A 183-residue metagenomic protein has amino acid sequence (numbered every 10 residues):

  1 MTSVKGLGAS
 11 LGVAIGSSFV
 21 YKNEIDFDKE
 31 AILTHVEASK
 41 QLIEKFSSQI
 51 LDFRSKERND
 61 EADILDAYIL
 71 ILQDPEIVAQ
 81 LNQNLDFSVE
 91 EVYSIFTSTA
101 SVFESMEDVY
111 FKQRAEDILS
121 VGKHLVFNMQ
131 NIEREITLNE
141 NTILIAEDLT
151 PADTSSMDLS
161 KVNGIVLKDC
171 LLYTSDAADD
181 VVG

Functional and structural regions predicted by a protein language model:
M1-S175, G183: Non-catalytic, soluble scaffold/interaction modules
